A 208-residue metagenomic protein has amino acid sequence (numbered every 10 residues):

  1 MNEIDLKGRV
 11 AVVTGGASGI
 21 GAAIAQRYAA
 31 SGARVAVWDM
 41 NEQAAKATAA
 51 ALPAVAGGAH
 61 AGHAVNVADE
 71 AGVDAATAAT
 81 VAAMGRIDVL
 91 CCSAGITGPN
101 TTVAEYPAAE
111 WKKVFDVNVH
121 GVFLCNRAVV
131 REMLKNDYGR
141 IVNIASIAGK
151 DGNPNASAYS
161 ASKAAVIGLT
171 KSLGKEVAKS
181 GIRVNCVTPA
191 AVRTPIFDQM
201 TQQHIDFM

Functional and structural regions predicted by a protein language model:
D5-A36: Canonical Rossmann dinucleotide-binding motif of NAD(H)/NADP(H)-dependent dehydrogenases/reductases, specifically
E42-Q43, A64-A76, A108: The beta1-alpha1 cofactor-binding region of Rossmann-like NAD(H)/NADP(H)-dependent oxidoreductases
N100, A104, D151-S157, K179-S180: Active-site loop immediately N-terminal to the catalytic Tyr-X3-Lys motif of short-chain dehydrogenase/reductase
T101-V103, E110-K112, F197, H204-M208: Substrate-binding pocket helix/loop in short-chain dehydrogenase/reductase
A104-F123, Y138, V142, V166: Catalytic Tyr-X3-Lys loop
N126, S162, T170: Active-site helix of classical SDR
R131, K175-K179: Alpha-helical segment proximal to the catalytic Tyr-Lys
S146: Residue(s) in the substrate-gating loop at a strand-loop-helix junction that position the organic substrate next
